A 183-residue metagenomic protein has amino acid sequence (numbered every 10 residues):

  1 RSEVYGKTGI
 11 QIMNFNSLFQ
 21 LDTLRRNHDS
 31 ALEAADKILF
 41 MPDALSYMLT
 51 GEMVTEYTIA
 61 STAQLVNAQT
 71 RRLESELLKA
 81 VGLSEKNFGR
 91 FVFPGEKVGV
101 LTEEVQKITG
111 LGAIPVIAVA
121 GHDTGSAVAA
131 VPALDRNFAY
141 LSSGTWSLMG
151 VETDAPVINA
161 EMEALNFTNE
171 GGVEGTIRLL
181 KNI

Functional and structural regions predicted by a protein language model:
E3-G121: Gly/Ser/Thr-rich active-site cleft segment
A35, L39-E74, L111-I183: Glycine-rich phosphate-binding loop of actin/hexokinase-like ATP-binding domains
